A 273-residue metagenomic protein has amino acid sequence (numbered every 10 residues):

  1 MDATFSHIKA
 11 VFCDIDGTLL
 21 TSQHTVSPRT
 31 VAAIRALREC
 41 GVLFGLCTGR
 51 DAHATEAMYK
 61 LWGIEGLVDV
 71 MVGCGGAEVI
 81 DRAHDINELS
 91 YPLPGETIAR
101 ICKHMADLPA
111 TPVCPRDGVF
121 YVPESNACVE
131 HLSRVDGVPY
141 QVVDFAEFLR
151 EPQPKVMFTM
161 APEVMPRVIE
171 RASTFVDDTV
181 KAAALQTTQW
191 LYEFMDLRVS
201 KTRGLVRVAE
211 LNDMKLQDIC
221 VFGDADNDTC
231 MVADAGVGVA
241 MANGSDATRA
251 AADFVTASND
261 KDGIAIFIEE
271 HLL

Functional and structural regions predicted by a protein language model:
M1-I15, A32-R35, E39: Non-catalytic pre-domain segments flanking phosphatase-related domains
D2-A10, S27, E193-L273: Mg2+-dependent phosphoryl-transfer enzymes with acidic/Ser/Thr/Gly-rich catalytic loops
L19-T21, D228: Catalytic P-loop NTPase motifs of RecA-like helicase/translocase cores
S22-V26: Conserved ATPase-coupling elements of RecA-like P-loop NTPase cores
P28-C128: Active-site phosphate-binding/coordination module
T30, T55-Y59, V168, A172 (+3 more regions): Hydrophobic packing residues within well-ordered alpha-helices of enzyme cores
G41-G45, D69, K155, Q217-D218 (+1 more regions): Short active-site oxyanion
H104-F222, D226-M231: Conserved acidic, metal-coordinating active-site core of Asp-based, Mg2+-dependent phosphoryl-transfer enzymes
